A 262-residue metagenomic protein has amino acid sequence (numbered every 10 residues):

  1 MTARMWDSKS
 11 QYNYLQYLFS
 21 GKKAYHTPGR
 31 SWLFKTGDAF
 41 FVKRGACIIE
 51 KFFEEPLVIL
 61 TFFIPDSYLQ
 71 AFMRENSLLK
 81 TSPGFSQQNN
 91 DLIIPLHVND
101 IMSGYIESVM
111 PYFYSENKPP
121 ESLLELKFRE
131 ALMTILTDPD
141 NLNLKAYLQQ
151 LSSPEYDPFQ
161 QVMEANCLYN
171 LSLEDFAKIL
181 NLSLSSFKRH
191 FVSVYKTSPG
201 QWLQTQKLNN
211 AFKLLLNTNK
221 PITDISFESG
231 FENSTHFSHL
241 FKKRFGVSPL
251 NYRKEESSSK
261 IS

Functional and structural regions predicted by a protein language model:
M1-S86: N-terminal regulatory/effector-sensing and dimerization cores that precede helix-turn-helix DNA-binding domains
Y14-Y17, I101, Y105-S108, K127: Amphipathic, well-ordered alpha-helical segments in soluble domains
G37, F187-F191, H236-F237, F241: Short hydrophobic/aromatic patch on the recognition helix
S86-D100, F113-Y169, E174-I179, S193-Q201 (+1 more regions): Short, Lys/Arg-enriched, Trp-marked, Pro/Gly-tolerant hinge/linker segments that flank
Q161-A165, Y169-N170, E174-L182, V192-T235 (+1 more regions): Terminal helix-turn-helix DNA-binding modules in bacterial transcription factors
